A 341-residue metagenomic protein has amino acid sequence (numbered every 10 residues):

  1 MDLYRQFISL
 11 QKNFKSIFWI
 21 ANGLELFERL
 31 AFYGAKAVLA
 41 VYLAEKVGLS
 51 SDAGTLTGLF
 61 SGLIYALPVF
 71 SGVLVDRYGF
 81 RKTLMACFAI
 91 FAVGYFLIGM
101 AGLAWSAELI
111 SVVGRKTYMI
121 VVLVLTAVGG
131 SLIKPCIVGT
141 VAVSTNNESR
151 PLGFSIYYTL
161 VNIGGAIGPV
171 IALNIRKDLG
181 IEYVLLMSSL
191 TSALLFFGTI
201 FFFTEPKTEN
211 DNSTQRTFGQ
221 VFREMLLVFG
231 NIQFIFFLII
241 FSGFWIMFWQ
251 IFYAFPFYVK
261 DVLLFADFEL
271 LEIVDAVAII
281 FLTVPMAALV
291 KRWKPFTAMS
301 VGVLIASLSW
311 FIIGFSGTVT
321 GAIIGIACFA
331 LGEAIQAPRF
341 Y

Functional and structural regions predicted by a protein language model:
M1-K15, N210-F237: Juxtamembrane intracellular "pre-TM" segments in multi-pass secondary transporters
A37-A53, Y253-L270: Short amphipathic helix-loop junctions that connect adjacent transmembrane helices in Major Facilitator Superfamily/SLC
I64-A66, F268-R292, G302: Transmembrane alpha-helices of Major Facilitator/SLC transporters
L67-F80, R176, F281-T297: Helix-to-loop junctions at the C-terminal end of transmembrane segments in multipass secondary transporters
A89-G114, I305-T318: C-terminal ends and interior cores of transmembrane alpha-helices in multi-pass membrane transporters/permeases
L132-N146, I335-Y341: Intracellular juxtamembrane helix-capping segments at the cytosolic ends of symmetry-related transmembrane helices
P151-R176, T191-S192: Glycine-rich segments within core transmembrane alpha-helices of 12-TM secondary carriers
E182-F201: Symmetry-related core transmembrane helices of the 12-TM Major Facilitator Superfamily/SLC fold
